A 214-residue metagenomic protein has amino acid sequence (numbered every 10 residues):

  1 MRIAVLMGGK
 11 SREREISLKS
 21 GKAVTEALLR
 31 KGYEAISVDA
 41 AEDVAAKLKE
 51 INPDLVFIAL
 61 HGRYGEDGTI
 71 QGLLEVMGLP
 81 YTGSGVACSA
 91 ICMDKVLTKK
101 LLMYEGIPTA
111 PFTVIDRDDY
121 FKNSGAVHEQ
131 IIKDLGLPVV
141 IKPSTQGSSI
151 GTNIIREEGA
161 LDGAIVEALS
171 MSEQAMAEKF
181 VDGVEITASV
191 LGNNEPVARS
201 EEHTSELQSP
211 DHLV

Functional and structural regions predicted by a protein language model:
M1-L97, Y104, D116-V127: ATP-binding N-terminal substructure of ATP-dependent carboxylate-amine bond-forming enzymes
S17, A110-V114, V139-V166, E185-T187: Glycine-rich phosphate-binding loop of ATP-grasp-fold ATP-dependent ligases
L101-T109, E167: Basic phosphate/pyrophosphate-binding loop/patch that engages nucleotide-derived ligands
L102-M103, I131-T152, S172-D182, I186: ATP-grasp fold ATP-binding core
R156-S205: Phosphate-binding site of ATP-dependent enzymes
E202-V214: Single conserved hydrophobic/aromatic residue that forms the stacking wall/gate of nucleotide- or nucleobase-binding
